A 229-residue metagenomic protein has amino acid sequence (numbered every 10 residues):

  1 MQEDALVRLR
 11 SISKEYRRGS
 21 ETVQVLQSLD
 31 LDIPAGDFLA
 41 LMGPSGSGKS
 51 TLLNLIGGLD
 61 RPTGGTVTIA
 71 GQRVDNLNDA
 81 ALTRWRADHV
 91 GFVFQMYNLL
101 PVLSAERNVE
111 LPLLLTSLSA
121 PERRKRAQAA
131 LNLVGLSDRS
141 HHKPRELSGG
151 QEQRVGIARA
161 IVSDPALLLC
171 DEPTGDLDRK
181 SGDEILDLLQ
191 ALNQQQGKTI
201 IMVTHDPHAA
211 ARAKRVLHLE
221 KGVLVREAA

Functional and structural regions predicted by a protein language model:
D4-E220: ABC family nucleotide-binding domain
K221-A229: Conserved switch/coupling elements of ABC/ABC-like ATPase nucleotide-binding domains
